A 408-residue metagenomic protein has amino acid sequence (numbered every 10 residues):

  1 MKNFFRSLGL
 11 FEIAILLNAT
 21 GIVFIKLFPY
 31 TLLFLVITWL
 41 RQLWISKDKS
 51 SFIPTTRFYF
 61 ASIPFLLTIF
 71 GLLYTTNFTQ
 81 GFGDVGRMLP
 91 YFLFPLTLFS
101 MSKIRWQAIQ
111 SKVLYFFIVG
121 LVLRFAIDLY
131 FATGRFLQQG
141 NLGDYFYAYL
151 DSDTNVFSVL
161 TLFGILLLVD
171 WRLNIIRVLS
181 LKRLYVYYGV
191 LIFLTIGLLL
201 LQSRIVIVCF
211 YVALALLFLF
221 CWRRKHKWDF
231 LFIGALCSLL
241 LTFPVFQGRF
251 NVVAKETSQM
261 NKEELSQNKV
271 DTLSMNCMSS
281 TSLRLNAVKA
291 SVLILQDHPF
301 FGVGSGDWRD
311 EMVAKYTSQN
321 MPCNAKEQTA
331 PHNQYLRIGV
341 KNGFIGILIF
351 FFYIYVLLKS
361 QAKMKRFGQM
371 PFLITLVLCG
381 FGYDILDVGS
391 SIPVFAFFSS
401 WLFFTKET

Functional and structural regions predicted by a protein language model:
M1-I45, I63-T76, L376-L378: N-terminal signal-anchor transmembrane segment
R6-E12, K49-P64, I109-F117, R183-Y187 (+1 more regions): Membrane-interfacial loop-to-transmembrane alpha-helix junctions, especially the N-terminal start
F34-W39, L214-A215, Q369-F381, I385-T408: Transmembrane alpha-helices of multi-pass inner-membrane enzymes
R41-D48, L72-F125, S152, L167 (+3 more regions): Transmembrane alpha-helical segments and their membrane-water interfaces
L43, L219, S318, V340-I374: Hydrophobic transmembrane alpha-helices and their immediate junctions
I109-Q139, D151-R223, F230-F232, F243 (+1 more regions): Alpha-helical transmembrane segments of multi-pass inner-membrane proteins
G143, M275-K289, L293-D297, F301-N342: Long extracytoplasmic/lumenal interhelical loops at the membrane interface of multi-pass membrane proteins
C221-M275, K289-D297, S305: A membrane-periplasm/extracellular boundary helix in multi-pass inner-membrane enzymes that assemble envelope glycans
